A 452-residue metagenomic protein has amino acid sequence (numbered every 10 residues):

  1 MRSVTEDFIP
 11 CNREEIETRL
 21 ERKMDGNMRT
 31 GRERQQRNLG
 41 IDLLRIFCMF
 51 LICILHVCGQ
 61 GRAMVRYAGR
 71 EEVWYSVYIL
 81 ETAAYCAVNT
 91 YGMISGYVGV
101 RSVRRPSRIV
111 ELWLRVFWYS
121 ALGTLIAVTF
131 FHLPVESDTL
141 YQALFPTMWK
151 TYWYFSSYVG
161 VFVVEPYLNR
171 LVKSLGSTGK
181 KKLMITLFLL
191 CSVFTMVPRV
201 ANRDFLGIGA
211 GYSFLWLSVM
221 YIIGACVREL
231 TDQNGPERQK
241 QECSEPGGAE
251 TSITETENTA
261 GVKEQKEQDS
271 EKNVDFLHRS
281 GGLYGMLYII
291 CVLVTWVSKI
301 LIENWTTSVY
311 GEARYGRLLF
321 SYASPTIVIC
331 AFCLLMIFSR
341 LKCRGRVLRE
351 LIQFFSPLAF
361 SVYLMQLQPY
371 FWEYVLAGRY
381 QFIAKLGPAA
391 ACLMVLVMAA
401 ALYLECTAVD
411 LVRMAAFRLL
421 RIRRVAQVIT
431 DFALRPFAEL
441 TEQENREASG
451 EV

Functional and structural regions predicted by a protein language model:
T5-T30, Q233-H278, R446-S449: Intrinsically disordered, low-complexity terminal tails and inter-domain linkers enriched for S/T/G/P/D/E
C48, W74-S95, G99-V128, H132-V161 (+4 more regions): Transmembrane alpha-helical segments and their boundary/interface "anchor" motifs in multi-pass integral membrane
F50-V57, Y119-V128, L187-V200, Y288-N304 (+1 more regions): Aromatic-anchored segments of alpha-helical transmembrane domains
A63, T129-S137, M196-D204, S298-G311 (+1 more regions): Juxtamembrane "helix-exit" motif on the non-cytosolic side of transmembrane helices
Y75-V88, Q142-S157, R199-M220, W296-C333 (+1 more regions): Interfacial loop-to-helix transition and helix-capping segments at the boundaries of transmembrane helices
L125, E303-L419, E439: Alpha-helical transmembrane segments of multi-pass integral membrane proteins
V163-L189, V227-E242, G261-L287: Solvent-exposed interhelical
R413-A448: Membrane-proximal cytoplasmic C-terminal regulatory module of class A 7TM GPCRs
